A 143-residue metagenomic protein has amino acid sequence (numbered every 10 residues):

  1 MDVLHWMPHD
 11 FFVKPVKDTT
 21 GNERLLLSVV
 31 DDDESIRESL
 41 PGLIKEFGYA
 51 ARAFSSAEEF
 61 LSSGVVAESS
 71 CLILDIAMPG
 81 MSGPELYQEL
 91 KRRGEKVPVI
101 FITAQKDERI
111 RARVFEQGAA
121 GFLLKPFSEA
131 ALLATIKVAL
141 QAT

Functional and structural regions predicted by a protein language model:
M1-S28, E34-S35, P41, S62 (+2 more regions): Non-catalytic signal-transmission and effector/linker regions of two-component phosphorelay proteins
S55-S56, S82-L86: Acidic catalytic/metal-coordinating carboxylates
G64-A67, E89-K96, Q117, V138: Conserved phosphotransfer cores of two-component systems
A67-L74: Active-site beta3 strand of CheY-like receiver
M78: Receiver (REC) domain active-site loop signature in two-component systems and cognate sites in sensor histidine kinases
E85, K106-G121: Alpha4 helix (beta4-alpha4-beta5 surface) of REC/receiver domains from two-component response regulators
K125: A Lys-centered signature of the CheY-like receiver
